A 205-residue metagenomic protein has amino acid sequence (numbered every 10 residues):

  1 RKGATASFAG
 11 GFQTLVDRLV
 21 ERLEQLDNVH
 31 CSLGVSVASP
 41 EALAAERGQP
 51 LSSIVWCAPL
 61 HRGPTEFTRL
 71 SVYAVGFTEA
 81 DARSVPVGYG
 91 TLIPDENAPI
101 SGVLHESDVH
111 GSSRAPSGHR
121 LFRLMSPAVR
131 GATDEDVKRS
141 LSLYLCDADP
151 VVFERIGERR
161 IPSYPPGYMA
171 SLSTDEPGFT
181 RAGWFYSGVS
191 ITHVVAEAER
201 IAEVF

Functional and structural regions predicted by a protein language model:
R1-E41, E46-P50: Active-site/ligand-binding neighborhood in enzyme catalytic cores
K2, A6-S7, T14, R18 (+2 more regions): FAD/FMN-dependent oxidoreductases across multiple families
T5-F12, T65-E66, R130, S187-V194: Aromatic-acidic/polar surface patches that form glycan- and anion
A6, Y89-T91, S101-G102, P162 (+1 more regions): Flexible, active-site-adjacent loop/turn segments at secondary-structure boundaries
G10-D17, E21, S101, R139 (+2 more regions): Short, contiguous clusters of charged residues that form electrostatic/catalytic patches at enzyme active sites, used
C31, I54, G178-R181: Conserved beta-strand scaffold positions in the cores of enzyme catalytic domains, especially in NTP/NDP-utilizing
V35-R139, L143-Y144: Mid-domain catalytic core of redox enzymes that form a hydrophobic substrate pocket/lid adjacent to a catalytic redox
E106, S112-F205: Conserved flavin/dinucleotide-binding core of flavoenzymes
